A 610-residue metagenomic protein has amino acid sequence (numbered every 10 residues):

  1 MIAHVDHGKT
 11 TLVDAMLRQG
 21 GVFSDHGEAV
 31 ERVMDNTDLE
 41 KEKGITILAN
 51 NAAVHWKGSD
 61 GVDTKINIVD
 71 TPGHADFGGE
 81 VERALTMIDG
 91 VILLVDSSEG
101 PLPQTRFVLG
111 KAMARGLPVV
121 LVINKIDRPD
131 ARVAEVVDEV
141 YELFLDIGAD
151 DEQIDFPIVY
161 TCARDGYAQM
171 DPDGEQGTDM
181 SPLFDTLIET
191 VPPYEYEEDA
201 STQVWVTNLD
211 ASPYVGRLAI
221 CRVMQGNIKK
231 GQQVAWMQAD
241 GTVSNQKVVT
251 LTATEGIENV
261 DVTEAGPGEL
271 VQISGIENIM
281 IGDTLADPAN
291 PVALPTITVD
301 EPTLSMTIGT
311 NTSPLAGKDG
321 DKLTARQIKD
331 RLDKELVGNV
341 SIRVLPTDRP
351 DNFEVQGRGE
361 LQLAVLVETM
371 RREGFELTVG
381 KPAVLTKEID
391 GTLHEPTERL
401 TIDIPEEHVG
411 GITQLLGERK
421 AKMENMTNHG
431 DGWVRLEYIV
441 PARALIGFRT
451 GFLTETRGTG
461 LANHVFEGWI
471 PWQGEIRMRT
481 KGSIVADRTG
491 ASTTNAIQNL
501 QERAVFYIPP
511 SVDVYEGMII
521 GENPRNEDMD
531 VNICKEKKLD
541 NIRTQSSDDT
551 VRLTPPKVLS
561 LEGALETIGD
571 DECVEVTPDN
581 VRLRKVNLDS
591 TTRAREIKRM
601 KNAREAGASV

Functional and structural regions predicted by a protein language model:
M1-V610: Structural and coupling elements of P-loop NTPases
